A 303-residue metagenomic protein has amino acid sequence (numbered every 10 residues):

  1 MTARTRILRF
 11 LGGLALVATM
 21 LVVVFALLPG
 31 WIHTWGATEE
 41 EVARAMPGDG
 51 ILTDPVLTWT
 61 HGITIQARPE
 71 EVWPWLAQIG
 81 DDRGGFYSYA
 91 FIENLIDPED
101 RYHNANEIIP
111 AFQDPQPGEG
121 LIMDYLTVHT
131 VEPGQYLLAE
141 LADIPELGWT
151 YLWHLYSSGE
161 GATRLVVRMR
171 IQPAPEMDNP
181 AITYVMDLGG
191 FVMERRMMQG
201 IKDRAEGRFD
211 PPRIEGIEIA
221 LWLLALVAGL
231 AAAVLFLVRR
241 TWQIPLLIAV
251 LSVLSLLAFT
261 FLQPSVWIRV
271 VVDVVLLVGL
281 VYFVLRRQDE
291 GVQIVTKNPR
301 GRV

Functional and structural regions predicted by a protein language model:
T2-H33: N-terminal type II signal-anchor transmembrane helix that functions as the membrane-insertion/stop-transfer segment
R4-A15, R44-L57, T64-E71, A77-R164 (+4 more regions): Glycine-rich portal/gate segments that line the openings of hydrophobic small-molecule binding cavities
R6, I171-E215: A conserved amphipathic terminal alpha-helix motif
R6-L11, I214-W222: Alpha-helical membrane-anchoring segments
P29-W35, D210, P264, I268: Exposed, flexible binding/inhibitory loops of compact, secreted disulfide-stabilized domains
G30-P47: Alpha-helical transmembrane signal-anchor/signal-peptide segments
I217-V238: Selective detector of the "anchor" transmembrane alpha-helix that sits immediately C-terminal
L221-A225, I244-S252: Short hydrophobic alpha-helical membrane-embedded segments
